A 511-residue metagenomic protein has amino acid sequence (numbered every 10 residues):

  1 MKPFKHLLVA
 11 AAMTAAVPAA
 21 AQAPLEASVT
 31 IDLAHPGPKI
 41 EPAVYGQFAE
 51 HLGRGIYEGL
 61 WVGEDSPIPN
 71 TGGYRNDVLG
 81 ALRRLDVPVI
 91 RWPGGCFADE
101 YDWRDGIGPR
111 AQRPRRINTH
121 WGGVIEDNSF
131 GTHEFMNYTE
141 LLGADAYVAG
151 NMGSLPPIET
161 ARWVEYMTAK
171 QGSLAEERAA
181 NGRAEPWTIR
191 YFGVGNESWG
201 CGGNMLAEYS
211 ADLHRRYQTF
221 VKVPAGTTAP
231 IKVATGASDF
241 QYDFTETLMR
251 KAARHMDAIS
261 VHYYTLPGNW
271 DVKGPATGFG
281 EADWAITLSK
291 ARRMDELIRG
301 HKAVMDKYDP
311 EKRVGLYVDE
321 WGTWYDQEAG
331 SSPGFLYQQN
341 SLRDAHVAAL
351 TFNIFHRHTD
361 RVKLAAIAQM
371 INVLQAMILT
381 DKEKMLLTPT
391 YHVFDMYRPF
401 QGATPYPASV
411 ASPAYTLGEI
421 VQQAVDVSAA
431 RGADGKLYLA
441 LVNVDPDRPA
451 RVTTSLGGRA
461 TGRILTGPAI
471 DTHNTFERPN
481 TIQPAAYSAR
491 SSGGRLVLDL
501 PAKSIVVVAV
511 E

Functional and structural regions predicted by a protein language model:
M1-L8: Bacterial N-terminal signal peptides that target proteins for export
A16-P18: N-terminal signal peptide c-region/cleavage motif recognized by signal peptidases
A21-A258, A291-Q327, S331-E511: Non-catalytic accessory regions flanking glycosidase/transglycosidase catalytic cores in CAZymes
V261: Histidine-centered catalytic micro-motifs
Y264-A285, S331: Active-site His/acidic residue clusters
L288: Gly/Pro-rich active-site loop or hairpin
